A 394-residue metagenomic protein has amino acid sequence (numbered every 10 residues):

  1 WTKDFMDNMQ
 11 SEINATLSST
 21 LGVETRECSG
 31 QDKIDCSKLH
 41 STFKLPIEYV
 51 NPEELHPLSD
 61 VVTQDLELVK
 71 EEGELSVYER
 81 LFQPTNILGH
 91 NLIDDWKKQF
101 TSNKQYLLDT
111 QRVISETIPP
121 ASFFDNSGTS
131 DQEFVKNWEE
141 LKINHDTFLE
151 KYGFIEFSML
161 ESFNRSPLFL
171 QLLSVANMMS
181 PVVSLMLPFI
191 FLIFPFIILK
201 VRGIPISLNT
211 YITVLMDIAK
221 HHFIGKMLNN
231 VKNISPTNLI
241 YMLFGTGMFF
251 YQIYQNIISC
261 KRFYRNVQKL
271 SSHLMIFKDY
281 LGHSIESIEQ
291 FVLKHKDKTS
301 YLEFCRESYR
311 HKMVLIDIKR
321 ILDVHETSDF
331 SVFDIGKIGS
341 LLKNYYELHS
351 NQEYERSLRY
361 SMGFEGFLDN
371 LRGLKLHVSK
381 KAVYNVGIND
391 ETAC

Functional and structural regions predicted by a protein language model:
W1-V324, Y346-L374, N385: Conserved amphipathic alpha-helical "coupling/scaffold" segments that transmit conformational changes between domains
F333-D334, G339-E347: A membrane-cytosol interface segment of integral membrane proteins
K375-C394: Long, charged, glycine-rich C-terminal linkers/tails
